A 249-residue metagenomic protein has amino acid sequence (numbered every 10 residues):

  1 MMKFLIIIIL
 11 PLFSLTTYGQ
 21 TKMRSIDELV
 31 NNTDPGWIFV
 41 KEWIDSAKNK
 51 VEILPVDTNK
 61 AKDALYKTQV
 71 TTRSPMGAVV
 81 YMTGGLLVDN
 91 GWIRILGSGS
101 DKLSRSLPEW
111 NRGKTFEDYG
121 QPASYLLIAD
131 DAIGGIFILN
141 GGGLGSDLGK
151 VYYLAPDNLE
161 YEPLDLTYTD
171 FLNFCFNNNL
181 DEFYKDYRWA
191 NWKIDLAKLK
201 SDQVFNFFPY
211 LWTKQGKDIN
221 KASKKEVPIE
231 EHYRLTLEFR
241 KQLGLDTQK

Functional and structural regions predicted by a protein language model:
M1-K22: Bacterial Sec-dependent N-terminal signal peptides
M1-L5, L148, E238: Extended hydrophobic/aromatic-rich secondary-structure runs
S14-T17, L180, T213-G216: N-terminal processing/targeting junctions
G19, G85, F183-D186: Residue-level signature of transmembrane alpha-helix interfaces in integral membrane proteins
T21-L144, I194-K249: A surface-exposed partner-binding patch
G113, L127-A132, Y161-F174, Y187-K193: Low-complexity, flexible helical/coil segments
D147-Y184: Compact, glycine/acidic-enriched structural inserts
F171-P209: Short aromatic loop motif centered on NTY/YTY
